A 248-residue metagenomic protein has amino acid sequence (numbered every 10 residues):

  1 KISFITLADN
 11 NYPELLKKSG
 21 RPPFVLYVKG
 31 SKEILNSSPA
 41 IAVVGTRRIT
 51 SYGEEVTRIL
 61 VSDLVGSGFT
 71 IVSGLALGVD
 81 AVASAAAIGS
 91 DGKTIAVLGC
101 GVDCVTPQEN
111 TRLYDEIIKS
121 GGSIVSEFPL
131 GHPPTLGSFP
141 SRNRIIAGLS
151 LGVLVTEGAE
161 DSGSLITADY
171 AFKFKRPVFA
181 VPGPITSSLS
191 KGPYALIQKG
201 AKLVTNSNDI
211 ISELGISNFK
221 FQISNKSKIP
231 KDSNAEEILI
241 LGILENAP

Functional and structural regions predicted by a protein language model:
T6-P248: Glycine-biased, small-residue-rich flexible motifs in mid-sequence functional cores and linkers
